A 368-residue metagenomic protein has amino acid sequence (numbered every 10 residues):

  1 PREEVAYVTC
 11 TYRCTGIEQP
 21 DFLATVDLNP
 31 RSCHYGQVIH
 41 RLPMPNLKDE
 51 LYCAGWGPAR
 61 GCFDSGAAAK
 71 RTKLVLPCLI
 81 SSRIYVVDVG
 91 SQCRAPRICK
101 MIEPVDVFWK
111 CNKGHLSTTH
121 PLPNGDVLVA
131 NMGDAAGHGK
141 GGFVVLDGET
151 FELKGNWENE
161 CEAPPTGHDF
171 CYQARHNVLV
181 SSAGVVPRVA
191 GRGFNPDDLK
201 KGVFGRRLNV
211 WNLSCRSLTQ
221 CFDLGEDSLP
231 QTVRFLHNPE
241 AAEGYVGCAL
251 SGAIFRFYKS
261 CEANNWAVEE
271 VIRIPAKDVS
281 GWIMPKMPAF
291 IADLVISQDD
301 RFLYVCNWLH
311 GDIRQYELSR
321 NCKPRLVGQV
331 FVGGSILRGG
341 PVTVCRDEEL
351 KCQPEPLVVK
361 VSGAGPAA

Functional and structural regions predicted by a protein language model:
P1-K70, V75-P104, H138-G139, D147-T150: Beta-propeller domains
P1-R2, E50-K70, W109-N124, F170-N177 (+4 more regions): Structural signature of eukaryotic scaffold interfaces centered on beta-propeller domains
Y7-E18, D64-T72, L76-P77, V129-K140 (+2 more regions): Short, conserved, GDST-rich strand-edge loop motifs in beta-rich repeat architectures
P20, G36, S81, G139-G142 (+5 more regions): A detector of repeated loop/turn-to-beta-strand junctions in beta-rich toroidal repeat architectures
T25-H34, V86-R97, G148-F151, N212-R216 (+2 more regions): Short loop/turn segments immediately following beta-strands, especially the blade-tip and inter-blade linker loops
Q37-W56, C99-N112, N156-P165, L218-D227 (+2 more regions): Surface-exposed loop and turn segments in beta-propeller and other repeat-based domains that flank or scaffold
V89-A174: Asp-box/WD-like beta-propeller blade repeats and closely related beta-sheet repeat scaffolds
E160-L303, N307-Y316, R320: Beta-propeller domains
